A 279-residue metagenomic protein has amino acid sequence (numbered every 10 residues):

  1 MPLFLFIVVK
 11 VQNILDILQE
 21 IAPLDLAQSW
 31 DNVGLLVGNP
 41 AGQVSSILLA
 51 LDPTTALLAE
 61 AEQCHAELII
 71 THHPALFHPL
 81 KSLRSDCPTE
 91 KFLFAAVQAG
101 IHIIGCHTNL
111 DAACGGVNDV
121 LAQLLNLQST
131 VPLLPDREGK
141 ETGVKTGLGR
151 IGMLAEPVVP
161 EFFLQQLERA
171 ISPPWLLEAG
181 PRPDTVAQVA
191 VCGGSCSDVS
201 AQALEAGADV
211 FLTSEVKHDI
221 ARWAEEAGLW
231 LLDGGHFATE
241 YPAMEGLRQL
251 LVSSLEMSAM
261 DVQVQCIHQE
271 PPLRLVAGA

Functional and structural regions predicted by a protein language model:
P2-A279: Hydrophobic structural segments
